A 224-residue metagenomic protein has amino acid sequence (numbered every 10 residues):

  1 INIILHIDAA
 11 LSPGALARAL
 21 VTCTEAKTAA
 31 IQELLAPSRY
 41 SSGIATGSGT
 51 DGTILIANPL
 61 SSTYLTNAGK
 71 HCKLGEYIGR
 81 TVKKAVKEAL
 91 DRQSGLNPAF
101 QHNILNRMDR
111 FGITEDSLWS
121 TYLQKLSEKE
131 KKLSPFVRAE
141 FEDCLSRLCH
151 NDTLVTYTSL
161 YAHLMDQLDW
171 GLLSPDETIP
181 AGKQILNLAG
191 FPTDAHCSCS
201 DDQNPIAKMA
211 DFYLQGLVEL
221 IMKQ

Functional and structural regions predicted by a protein language model:
I1-K223: A structural signal for small-residue-enriched, beta-sheet-centric alpha/beta enzyme cores and oligomeric scaffold folds
